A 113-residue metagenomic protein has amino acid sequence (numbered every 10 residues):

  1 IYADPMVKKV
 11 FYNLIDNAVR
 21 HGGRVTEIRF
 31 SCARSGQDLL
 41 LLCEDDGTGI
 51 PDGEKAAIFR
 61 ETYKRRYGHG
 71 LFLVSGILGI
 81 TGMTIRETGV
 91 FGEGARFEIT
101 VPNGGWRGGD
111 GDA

Functional and structural regions predicted by a protein language model:
N17-V19: Short helix-loop "hinge" at the ATP-lid/N-box region of the Bergerat-fold HATPase_c
E27-Q37: Short beta-strand/loop element within the Bergerat-fold HATPase_c
D45: Acidic ATP/Mg2+-coordinating residue in the GHKL
I50-T62: Short conserved segment of the HATPase_c
L78-G79: Detector for a conserved hydrophobic position within an alpha-helical segment of the HATPase_c
E93-F97: Glycine-rich GHKL/ HATPase_c ATP-binding element in histidine kinases
